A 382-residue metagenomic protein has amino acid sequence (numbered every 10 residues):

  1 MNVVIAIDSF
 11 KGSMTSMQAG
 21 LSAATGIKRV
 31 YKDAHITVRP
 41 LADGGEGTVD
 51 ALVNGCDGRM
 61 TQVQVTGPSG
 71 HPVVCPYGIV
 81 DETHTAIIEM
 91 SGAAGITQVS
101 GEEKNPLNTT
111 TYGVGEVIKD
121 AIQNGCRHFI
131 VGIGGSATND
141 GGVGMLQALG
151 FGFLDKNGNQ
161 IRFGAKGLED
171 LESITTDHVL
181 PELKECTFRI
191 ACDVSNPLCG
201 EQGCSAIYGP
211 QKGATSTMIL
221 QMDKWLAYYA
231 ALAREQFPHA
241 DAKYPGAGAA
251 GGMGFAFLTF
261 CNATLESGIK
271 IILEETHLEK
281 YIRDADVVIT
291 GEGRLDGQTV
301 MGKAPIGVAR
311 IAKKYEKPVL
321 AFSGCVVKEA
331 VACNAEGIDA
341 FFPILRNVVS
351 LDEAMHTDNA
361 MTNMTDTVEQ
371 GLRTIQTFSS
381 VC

Functional and structural regions predicted by a protein language model:
N2-I133, A137-C382: N-terminal loops that bind phosphate or other acidic moieties and the adjacent beta-alpha structural core
